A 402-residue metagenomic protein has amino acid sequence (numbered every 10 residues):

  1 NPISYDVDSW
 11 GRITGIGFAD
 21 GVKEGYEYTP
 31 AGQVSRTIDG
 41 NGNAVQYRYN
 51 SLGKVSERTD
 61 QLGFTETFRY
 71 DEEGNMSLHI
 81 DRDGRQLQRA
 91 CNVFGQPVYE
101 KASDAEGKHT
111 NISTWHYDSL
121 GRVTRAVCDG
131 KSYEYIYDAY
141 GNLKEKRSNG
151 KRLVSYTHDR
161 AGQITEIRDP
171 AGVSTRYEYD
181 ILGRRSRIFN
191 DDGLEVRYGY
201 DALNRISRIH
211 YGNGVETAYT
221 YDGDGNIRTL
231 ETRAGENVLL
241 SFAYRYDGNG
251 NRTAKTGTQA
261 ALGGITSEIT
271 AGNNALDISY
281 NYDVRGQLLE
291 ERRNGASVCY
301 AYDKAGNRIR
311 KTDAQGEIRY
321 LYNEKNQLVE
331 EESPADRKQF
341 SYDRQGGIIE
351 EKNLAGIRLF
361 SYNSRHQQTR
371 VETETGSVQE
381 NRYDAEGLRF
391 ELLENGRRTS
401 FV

Functional and structural regions predicted by a protein language model:
N1-F18, V22-D39, N43-D60, F64-S148 (+15 more regions): Beta-strand elements of repeat-based all-beta scaffolds
V402: Carboxylate/His-rich catalytic cores and anion/metal-binding grooves
